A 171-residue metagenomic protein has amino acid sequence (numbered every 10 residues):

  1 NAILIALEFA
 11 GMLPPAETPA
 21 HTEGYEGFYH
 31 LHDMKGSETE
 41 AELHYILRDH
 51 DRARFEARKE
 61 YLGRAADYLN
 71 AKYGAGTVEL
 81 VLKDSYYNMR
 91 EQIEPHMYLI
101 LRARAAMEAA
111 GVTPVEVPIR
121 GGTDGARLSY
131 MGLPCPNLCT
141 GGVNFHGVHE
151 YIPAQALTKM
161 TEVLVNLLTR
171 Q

Functional and structural regions predicted by a protein language model:
N1-Q171: Metal-dependent amide/peptide-bond hydrolase catalytic core, centered on the "pita-bread" metallohydrolase fold
